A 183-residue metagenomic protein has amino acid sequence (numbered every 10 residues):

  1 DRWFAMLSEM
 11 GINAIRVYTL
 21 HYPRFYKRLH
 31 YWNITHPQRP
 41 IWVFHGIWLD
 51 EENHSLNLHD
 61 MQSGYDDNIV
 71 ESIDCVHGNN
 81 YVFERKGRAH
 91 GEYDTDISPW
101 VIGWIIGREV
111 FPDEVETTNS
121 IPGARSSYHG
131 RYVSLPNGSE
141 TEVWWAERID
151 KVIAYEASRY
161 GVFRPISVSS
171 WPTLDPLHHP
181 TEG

Functional and structural regions predicted by a protein language model:
D1-I34: Active-site-adjacent substrate/metal-binding segments within catalytic domains of carbohydrate-active enzymes
R16, I34-G183: Active-site region of glycoside hydrolase catalytic domains
